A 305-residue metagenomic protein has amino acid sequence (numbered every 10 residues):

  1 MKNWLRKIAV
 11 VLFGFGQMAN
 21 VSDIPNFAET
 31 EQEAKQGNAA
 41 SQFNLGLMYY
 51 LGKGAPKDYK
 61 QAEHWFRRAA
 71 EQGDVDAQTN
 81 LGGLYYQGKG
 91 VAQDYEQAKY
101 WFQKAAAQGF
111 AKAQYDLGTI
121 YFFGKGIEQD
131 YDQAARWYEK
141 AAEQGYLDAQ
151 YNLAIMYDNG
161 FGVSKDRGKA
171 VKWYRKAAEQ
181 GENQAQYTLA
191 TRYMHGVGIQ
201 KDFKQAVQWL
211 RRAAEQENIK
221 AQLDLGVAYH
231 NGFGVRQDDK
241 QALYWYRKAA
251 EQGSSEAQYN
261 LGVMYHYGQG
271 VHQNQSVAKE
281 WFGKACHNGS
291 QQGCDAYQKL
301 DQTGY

Functional and structural regions predicted by a protein language model:
M1-A9: Bacterial N-terminal signal peptides that target proteins for export
S22-K53, R68: N-terminal segments that cap or nucleate solenoid repeat domains
E33, R68-A69, K104-A105, K140-A141 (+4 more regions): Canonical positions in the second alpha-helix
K35-N38, L51-K53, D58, E71-D74 (+19 more regions): Short helix-capping/linker turns of helical repeat alpha-solenoids
N44-L51, T79-Q87, D116-F123, N152-N159 (+5 more regions): Hydrophobic face of amphipathic alpha-helices that form TPR/SEL1-like repeat modules and related alpha-solenoid
